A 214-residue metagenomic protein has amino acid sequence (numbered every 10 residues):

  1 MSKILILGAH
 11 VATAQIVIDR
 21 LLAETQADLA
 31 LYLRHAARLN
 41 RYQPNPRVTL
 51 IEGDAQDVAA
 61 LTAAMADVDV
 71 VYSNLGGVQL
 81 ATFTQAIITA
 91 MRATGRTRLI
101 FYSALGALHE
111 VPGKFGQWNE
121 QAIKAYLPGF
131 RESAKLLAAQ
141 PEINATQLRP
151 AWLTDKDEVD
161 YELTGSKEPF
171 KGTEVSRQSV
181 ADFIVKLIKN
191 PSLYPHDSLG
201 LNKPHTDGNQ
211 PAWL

Functional and structural regions predicted by a protein language model:
K3, D69-V70, R98: Structural motif
I4-E24: N-terminal Rossmann NAD(P)H-binding glycine-rich loop of SDR-like oxidoreductase domains
L7-A12, L127-P128, A139, A145 (+2 more regions): Active-site-lining helix/loop region of Rossmann-like oxidoreductase modules
H10, H35, L105: Residues in the short beta-alpha loop(s) of Rossmann-like NAD(P)-binding domains
T25-R34: Conserved glycine-rich Rossmann-like NAD(P)H-binding loop of the short-chain dehydrogenase/reductase
L33-R38, P150-W152: Short, polar loop motifs at secondary-structure junctions
A37-A93: NAD(P)H-binding glycine-rich loop region in Rossmannoid oxidoreductase-like domains and their noncatalytic homologs
Q79-T164: Glycine-/Pro-rich loop/turn segments that contact NAD(P) or position catalytic residues in Rossmann-like domains
